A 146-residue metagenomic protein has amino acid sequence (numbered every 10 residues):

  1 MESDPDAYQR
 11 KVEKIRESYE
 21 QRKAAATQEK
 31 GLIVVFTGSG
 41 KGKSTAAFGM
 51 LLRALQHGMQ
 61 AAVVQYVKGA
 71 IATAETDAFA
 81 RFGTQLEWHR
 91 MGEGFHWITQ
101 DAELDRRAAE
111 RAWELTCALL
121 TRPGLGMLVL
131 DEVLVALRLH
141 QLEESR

Functional and structural regions predicted by a protein language model:
M1-I33: Extreme N-terminal, non-catalytic leader segments that precede Walker-type/kinase nucleotide-binding cores
L32-T121: Conserved P-loop
M127-L128: Hydrophobic "anchor" residues on beta-strands that sit immediately upstream of conserved functional sites
D131-V133: Walker B catalytic acidic pair
V135-R146: Conserved ATPase-coupling elements of RecA-like P-loop NTPase cores
